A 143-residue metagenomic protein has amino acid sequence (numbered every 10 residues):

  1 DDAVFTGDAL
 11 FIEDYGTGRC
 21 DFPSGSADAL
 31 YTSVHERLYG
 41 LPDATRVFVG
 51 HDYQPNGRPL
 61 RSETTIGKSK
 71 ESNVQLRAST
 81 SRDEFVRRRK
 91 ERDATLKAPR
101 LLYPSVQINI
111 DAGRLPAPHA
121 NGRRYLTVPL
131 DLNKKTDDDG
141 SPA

Functional and structural regions predicted by a protein language model:
D1-D52: Catalytic core of the metallo-beta-lactamase
T32-R46, G50-A143: Accessory terminal helices/loops
